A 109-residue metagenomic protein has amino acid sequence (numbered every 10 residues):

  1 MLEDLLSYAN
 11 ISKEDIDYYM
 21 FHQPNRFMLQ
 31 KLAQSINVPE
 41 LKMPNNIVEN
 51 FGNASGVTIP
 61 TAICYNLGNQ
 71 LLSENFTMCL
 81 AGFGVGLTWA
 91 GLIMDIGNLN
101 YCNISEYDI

Functional and structural regions predicted by a protein language model:
M1-D17: Oxyanion-binding "anion nests"
L6, D17-I109: Claisen-condensing/thiolase-fold acyl-transfer catalytic domains that form or cleave C-C bonds in fatty acid
